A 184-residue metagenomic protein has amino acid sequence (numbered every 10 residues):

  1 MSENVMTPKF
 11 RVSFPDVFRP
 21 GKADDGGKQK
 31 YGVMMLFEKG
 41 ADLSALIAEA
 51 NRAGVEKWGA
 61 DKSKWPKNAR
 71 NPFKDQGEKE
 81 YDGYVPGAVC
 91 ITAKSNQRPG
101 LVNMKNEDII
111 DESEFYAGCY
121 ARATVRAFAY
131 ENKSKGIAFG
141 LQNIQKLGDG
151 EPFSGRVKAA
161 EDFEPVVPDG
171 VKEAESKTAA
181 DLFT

Functional and structural regions predicted by a protein language model:
M1-C90: OB-fold ssDNA-binding interfaces and closely related basic DNA-contact patches used across DNA replication/repair
M1-N4, E151-T184: Acidic, gly/ser/pro-rich intrinsically disordered tails
L36-G40, F128, L147: Solvent-exposed residues in well-ordered beta-strands and their adjoining turns, especially edge/terminal strands
L46-A48, V102-M104, N132-I137, G155-R156: A short secondary-structure junction signal
T92-I110: Beta-strand/loop nucleic-acid-binding surfaces
K105-Y120, F128-A138: Exposed beta-sheet edge/beta-hairpin loop segments within beta-rich domains
E131-E151: OB-fold/S1-family single-stranded nucleic acid-binding modules
